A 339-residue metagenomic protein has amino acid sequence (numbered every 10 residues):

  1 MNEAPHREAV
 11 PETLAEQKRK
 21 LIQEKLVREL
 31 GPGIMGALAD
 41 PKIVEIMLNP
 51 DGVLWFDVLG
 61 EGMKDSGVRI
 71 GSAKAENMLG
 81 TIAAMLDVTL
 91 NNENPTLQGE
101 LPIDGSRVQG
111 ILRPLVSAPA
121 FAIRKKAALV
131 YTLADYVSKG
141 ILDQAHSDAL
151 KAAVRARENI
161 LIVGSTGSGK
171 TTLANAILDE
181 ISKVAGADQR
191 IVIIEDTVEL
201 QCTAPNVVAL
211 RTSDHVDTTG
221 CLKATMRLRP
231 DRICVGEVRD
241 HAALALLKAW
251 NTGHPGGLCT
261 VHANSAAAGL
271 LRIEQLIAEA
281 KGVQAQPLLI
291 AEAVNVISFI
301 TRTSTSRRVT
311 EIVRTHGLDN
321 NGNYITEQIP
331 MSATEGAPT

Functional and structural regions predicted by a protein language model:
M1-N92, Q98, I103: N-terminal accessory targeting/assembly segments
E24, P32, G36, A73-A84 (+8 more regions): Solvent-exposed alpha-helical segments within well-ordered globular domains of core cellular machineries
G52-V53, G62, I103-G105, P114-S117 (+7 more regions): Conserved nucleotide-binding/hydrolysis micro-motifs of P-loop NTPases
D57-A156: P-loop NTP-binding catalytic core
R157-I160, T172, A176-A293, F299-T303: Switch/coupling sub-region of P-loop NTPases
I162-G164: Hydrophobic anchor at the beta1->P-loop junction of P-loop NTPases
G169: Conserved glycine(s) of the Walker
A291-T339: Conserved P-loop NTPase
